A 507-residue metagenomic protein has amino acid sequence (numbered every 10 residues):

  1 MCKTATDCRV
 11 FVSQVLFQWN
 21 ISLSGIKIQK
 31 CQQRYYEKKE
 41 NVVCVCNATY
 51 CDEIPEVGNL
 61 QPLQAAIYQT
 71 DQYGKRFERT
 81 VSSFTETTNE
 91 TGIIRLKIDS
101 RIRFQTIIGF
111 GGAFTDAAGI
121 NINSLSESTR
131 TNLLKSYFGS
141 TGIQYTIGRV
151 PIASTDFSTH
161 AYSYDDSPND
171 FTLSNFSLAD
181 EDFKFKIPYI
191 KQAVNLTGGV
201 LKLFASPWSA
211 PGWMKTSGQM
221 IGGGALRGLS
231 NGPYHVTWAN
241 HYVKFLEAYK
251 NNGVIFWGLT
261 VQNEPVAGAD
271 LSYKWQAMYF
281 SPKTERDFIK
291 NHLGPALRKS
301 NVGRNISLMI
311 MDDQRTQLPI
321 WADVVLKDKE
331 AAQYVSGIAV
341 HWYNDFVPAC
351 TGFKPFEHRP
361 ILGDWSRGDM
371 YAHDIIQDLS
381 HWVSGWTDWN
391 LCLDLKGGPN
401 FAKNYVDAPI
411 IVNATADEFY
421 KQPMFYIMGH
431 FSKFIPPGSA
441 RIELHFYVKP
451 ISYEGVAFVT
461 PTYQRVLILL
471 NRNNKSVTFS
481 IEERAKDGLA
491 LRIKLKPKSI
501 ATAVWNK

Functional and structural regions predicted by a protein language model:
M1-C2, C8, Y453, P497: Generic signature of intrinsically disordered, low-complexity, basic-rich segments and short cationic peptides
M1-T6, V12-N41: N-terminal signal peptide
T6-Q14, F176-E181, A349-K354, L469: Generic low-polarity alpha-helical segments
C8, I21, D170-F171, F176 (+2 more regions): Short linear motifs in intrinsically disordered/low-complexity regions
I26-I94, I98, L203-A205, N240-W257 (+1 more regions): Substrate-binding and catalytic surfaces of secreted/luminal carbohydrate-active proteins
Q72-W257, V261, A277-S281, D287 (+1 more regions): N-terminal catalytic cores of secreted or lumenal carbohydrate-active enzymes
Q262-G268: Short, conserved phosphate-binding/catalytic loop or strand-edge motifs used in phosphoryl-/nucleotidyl-transfer
